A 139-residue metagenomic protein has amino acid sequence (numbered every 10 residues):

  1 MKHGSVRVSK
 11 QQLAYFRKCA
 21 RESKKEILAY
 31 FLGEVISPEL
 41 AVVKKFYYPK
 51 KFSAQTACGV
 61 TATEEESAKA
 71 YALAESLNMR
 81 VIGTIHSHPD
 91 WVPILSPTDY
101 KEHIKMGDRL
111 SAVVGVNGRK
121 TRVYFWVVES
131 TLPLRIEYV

Functional and structural regions predicted by a protein language model:
M1-V81, D90-V139: Conserved beta-strand-loop surface patch within small alpha/beta domains used for substrate/adaptor or ligand engagement
S87: Short, well-ordered beta-to-alpha junction loops that form the rim of enzyme active sites and present histidine/acidic
